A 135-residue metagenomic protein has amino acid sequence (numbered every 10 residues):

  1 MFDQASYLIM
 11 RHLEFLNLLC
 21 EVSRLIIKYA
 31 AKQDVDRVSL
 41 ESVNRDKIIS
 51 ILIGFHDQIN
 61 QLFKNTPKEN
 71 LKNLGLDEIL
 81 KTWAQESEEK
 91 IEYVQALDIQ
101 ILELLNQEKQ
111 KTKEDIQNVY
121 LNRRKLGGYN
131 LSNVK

Functional and structural regions predicted by a protein language model:
F2-K81: Extended, charge-rich alpha-helical scaffolding segments
G75-K135: Short terminal interaction segments
